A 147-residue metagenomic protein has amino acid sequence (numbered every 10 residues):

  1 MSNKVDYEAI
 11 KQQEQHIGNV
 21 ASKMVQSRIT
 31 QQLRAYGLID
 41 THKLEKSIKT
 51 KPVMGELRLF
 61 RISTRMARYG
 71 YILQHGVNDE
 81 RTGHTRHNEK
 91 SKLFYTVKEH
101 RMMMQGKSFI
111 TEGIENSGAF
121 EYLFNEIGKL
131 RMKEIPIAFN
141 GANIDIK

Functional and structural regions predicted by a protein language model:
M1-K51: Charge-rich, low-complexity N-terminal segments
I39-K147: Charged, low-complexity interaction tracts
